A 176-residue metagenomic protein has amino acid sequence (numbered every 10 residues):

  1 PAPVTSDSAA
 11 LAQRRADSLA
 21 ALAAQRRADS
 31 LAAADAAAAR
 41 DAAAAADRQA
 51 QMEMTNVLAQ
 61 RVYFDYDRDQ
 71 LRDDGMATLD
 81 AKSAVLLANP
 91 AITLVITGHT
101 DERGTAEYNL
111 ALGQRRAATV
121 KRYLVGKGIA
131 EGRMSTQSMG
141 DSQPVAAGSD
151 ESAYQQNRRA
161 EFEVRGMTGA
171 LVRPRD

Functional and structural regions predicted by a protein language model:
P1-T93, G166-D176: Periplasmic peptidoglycan-binding/tethering modules of Gram-negative envelope proteins
T97-L171: Periplasmic OmpA-like peptidoglycan-binding domain that tethers envelope proteins to the cell wall
